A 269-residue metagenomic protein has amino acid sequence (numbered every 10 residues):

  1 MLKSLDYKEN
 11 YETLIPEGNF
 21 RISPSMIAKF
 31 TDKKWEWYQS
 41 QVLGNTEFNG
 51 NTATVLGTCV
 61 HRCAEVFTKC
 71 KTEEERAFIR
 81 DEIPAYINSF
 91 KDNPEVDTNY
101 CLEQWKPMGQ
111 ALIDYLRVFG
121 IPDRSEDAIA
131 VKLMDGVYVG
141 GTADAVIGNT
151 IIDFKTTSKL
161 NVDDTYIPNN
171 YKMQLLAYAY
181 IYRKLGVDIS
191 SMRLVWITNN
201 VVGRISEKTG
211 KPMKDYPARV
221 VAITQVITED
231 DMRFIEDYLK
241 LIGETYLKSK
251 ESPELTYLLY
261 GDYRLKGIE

Functional and structural regions predicted by a protein language model:
M1-A143: Metal-dependent nuclease catalytic cores that hydrolyze phosphodiester bonds in DNA/RNA, characterized by
Y38-L43, K155-S158, K214-V221: Short acidic (Asp/Glu) and glycine-rich catalytic loops that position anionic groups and cofactors
G44, A130, T157-K159, I197-V201: Short, solvent-exposed loop/turn segments at secondary-structure junctions
C59, M173-I181: Short amphipathic alpha-helical face segments that pack within enzyme cores and frequently flank/anchor catalytic
V66-C70, Y180-L185: Active-site catalytic microenvironments for nucleophilic, acid-base chemistry
G109, I181-E269: Metal-dependent nuclease catalytic regions and adjoining charged, substrate-binding loops involved in nucleic-acid end
R124, V146, T150-F154, S191-W196: A structural signal for short, well-ordered beta-strand segments and their strand-loop junctions that often border
I129-L175, L185: Non-catalytic protein-protein interaction segments used by genome-maintenance enzymes to assemble and couple activities
